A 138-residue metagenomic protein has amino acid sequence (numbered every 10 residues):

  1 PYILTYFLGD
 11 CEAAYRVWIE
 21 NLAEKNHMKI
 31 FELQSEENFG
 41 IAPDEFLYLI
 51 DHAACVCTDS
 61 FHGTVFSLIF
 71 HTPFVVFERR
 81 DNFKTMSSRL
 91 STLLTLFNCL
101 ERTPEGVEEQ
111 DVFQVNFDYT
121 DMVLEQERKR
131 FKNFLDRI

Functional and structural regions predicted by a protein language model:
P1-I138: Active-site anion-handling motifs in enzyme catalytic cores
